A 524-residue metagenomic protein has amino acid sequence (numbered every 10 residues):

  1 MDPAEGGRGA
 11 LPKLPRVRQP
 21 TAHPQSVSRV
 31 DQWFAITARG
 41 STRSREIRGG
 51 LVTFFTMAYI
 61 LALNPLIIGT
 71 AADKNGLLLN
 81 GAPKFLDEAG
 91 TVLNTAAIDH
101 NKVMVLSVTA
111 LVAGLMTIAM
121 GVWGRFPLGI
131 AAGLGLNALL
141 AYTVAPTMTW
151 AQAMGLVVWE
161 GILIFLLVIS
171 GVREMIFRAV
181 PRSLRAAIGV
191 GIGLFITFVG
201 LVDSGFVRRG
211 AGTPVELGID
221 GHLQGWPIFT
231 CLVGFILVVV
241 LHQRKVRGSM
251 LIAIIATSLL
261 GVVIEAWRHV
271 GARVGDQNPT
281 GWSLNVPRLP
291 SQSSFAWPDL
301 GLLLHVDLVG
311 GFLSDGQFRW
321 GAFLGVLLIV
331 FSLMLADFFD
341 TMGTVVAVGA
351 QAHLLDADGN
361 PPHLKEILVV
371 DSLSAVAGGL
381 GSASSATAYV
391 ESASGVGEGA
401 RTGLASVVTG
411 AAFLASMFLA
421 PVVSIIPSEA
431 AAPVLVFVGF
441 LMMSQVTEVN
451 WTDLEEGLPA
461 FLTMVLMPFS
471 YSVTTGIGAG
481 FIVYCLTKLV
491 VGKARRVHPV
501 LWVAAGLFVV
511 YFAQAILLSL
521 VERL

Functional and structural regions predicted by a protein language model:
M1-T21: Long, low-complexity, intrinsically disordered cytosolic termini of multi-pass membrane proteins
L14-V103, L217-D220, I254, S258-K365 (+2 more regions): Helix-loop-helix hairpins and the membrane-proximal interhelical loops of multi-pass alpha-helical transport proteins
R29-I60, I68, G81, F85-V92 (+4 more regions): Helix-loop-helix junctions within the multi-pass membrane cores of secondary transporters/permeases
R39-G50, I98-L106, A110, T149-A153 (+19 more regions): Hydrophobic, aromatic-rich alpha-helical transmembrane segments and their membrane-interface anchor motifs
F55-Y59, W123-A132, I164-L167, K245-S249 (+4 more regions): Short helix-coil transition sites and intra-membrane helix breaks within transmembrane domains of multi-pass
T109-G121, F195-T197: A generic, lipid-embedded transmembrane alpha helix
M116-L128, V239-H242, S332-D340, D371-G381 (+3 more regions): Transmembrane alpha-helix interface/packing and boundary motifs in multi-pass membrane proteins, characterized by
V144-V263, V407-L524: Membrane-embedded alpha-helical modules
